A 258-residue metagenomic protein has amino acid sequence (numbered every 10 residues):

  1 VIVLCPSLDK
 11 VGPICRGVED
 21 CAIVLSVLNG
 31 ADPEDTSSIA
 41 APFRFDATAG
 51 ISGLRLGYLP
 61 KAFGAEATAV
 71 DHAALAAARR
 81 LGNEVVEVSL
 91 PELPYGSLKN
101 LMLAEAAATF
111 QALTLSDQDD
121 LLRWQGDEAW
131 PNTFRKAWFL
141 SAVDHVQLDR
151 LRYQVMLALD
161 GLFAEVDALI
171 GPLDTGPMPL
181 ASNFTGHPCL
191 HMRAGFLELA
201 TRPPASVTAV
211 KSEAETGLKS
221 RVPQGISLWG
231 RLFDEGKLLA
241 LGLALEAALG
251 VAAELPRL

Functional and structural regions predicted by a protein language model:
V1-H72, A247-L258: A short helix-breaking turn/cap at a secondary-structure junction
D9-R16, R135-L140, L228-G230: Short, well-ordered beta-strand elements within core beta-sheets of diverse protein domains
P13, V222-D234, L238-G242, E246: Short, well-ordered beta-strand elements
D46, A65-S89, F110-L121, H145-D167: Acyltransferase
G50-L59, N100-M156, T201-I226: Short helix-loop capping/hinge segments that flank enzyme active sites or metal/cofactor-binding pockets
N83-N100, F134: Short connector loops at secondary-structure junctions
N183-F184: Short hydrophobic alpha-helices that are characteristic scaffold elements of the AMP-binding
